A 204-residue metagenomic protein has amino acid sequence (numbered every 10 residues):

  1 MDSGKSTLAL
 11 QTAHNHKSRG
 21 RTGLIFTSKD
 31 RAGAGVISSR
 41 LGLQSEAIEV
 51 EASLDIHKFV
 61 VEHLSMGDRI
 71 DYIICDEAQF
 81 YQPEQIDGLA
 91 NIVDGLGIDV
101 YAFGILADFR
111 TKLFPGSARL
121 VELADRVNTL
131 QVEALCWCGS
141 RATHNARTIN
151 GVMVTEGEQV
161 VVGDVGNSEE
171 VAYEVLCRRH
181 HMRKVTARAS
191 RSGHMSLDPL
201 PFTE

Functional and structural regions predicted by a protein language model:
M1-L64, D108-R119, T129-V132, V160-T203: Conserved P-loop
N15, N91-I92: Alpha-helical scaffold elements within enzyme catalytic domains, especially in hydrolases
D76-A78, G104-I105: Walker B catalytic acidic pair
A78-L89, F109-F114: Conserved ATPase-coupling elements of RecA-like P-loop NTPase cores
V93-G116: Sensor-1/coupling segment of RecA-like P-loop NTPase cores
A124: Short basic (Lys/Arg) and small-residue
V132-V165: Short recognition patches in nucleic-acid-associated and regulatory proteins
